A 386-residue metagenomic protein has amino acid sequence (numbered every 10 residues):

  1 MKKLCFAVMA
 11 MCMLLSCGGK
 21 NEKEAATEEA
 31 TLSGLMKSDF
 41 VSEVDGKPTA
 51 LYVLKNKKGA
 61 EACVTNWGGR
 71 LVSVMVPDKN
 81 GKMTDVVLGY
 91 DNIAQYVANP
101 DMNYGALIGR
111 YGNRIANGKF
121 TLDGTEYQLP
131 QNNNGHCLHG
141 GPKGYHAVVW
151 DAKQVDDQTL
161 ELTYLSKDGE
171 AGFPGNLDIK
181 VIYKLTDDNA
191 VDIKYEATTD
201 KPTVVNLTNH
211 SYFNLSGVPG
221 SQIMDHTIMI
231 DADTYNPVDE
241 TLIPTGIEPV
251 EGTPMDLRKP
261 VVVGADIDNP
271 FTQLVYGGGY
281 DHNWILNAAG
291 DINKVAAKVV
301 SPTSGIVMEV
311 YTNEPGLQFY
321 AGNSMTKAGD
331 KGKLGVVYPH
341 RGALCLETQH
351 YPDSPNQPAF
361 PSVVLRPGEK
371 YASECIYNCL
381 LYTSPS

Functional and structural regions predicted by a protein language model:
M1-L4: Positively charged n-region of N-terminal signal peptides that target proteins for export
L15-S16: C-terminal motif of bacterial Sec signal peptides marking the signal peptidase cleavage site
T27-P48, K55-K57, E126-D188, H350: Extended, loop-rich substrate-binding clefts of extracytoplasmic carbohydrate-active enzymes
F40-Y90, N117-Y127: Beta-strand-rich N-terminal accessory domains
K55-N56, A60-W67, L165-G220, V363-S373 (+1 more regions): Acidic, contiguous internal or C-terminal segments within carbohydrate-active enzymes that form a structured patch used
G140-G141, Y145, W150, N287 (+1 more regions): Acidic/His-leaning functional-site neighborhoods
P219-P302, V307: Active-site/ligand-binding surface loops and adjacent short beta/alpha elements that line catalytic pockets across
Y382-S386: Conserved small/polar residues in nucleotide/adenosyl-binding loops
